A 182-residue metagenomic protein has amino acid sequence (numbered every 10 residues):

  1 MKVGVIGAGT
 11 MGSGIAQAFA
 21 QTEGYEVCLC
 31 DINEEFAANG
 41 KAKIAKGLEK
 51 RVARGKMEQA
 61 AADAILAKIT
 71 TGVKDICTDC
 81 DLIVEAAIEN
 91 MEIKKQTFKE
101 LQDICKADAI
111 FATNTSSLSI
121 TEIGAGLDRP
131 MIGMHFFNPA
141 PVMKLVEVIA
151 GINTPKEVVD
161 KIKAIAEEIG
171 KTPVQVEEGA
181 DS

Functional and structural regions predicted by a protein language model:
M1-K50: NAD(P)+-binding Rossmann beta1-loop-alpha1 motif at the extreme N-terminus of oxidoreductases
E23, G126-D128, I169: Short, structured coil segments at secondary-structure junctions
L29-I32, V146-A150: Short beta-alpha connecting loops at secondary-structure transitions that line or flank enzyme active sites
R51-I104: A structured beta-alpha segment of the ubiquitous adenosine-cofactor-binding alpha/beta core
A87-V146: Rossmann-like NAD(P)(H) cofactor-binding subdomain of soluble oxidoreductases
V148-G179: Internal alpha-helical scaffold of NAD(P)-dependent oxidoreductase catalytic cores
